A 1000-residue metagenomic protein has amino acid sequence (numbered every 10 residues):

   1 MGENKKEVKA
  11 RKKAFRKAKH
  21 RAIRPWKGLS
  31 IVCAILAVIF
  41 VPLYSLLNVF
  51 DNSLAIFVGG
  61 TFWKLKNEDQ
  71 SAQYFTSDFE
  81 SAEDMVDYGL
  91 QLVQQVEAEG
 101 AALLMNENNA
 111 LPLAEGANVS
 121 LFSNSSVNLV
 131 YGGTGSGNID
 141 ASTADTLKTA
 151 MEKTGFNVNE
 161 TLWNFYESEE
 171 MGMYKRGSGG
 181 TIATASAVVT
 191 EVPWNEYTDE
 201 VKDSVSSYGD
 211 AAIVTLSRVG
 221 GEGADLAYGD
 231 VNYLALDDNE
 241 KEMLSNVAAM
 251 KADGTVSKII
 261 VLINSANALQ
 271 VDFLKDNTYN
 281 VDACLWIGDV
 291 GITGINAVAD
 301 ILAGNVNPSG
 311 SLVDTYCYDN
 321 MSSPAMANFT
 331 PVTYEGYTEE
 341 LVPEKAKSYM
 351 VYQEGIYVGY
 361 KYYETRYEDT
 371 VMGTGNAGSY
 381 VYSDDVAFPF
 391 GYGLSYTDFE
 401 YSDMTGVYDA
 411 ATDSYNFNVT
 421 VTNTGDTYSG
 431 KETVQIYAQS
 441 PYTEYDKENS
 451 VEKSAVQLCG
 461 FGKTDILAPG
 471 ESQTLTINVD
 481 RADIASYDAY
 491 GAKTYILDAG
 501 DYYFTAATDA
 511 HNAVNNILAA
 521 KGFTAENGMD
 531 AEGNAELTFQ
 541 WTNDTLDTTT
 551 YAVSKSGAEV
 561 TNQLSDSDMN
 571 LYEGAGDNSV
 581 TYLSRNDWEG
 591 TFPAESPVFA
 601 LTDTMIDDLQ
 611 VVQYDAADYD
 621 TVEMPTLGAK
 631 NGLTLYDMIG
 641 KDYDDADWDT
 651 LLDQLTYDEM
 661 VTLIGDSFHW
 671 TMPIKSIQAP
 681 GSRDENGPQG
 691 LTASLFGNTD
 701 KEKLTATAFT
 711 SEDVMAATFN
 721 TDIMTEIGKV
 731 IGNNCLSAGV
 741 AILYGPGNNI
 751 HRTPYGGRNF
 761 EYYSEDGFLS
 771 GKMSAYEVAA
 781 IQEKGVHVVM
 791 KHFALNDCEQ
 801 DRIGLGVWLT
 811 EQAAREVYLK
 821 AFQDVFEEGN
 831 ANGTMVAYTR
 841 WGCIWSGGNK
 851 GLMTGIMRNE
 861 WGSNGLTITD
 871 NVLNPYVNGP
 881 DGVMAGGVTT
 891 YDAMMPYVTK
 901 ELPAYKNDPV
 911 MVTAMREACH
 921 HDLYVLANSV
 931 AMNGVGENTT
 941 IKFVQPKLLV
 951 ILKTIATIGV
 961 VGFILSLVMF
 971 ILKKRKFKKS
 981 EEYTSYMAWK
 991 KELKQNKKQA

Functional and structural regions predicted by a protein language model:
M1-D488, D498-T505, A510, G557-A1000: Glycoside hydrolase catalytic-domain context in secreted enzymes
R481-A552: Terminal connector regions
